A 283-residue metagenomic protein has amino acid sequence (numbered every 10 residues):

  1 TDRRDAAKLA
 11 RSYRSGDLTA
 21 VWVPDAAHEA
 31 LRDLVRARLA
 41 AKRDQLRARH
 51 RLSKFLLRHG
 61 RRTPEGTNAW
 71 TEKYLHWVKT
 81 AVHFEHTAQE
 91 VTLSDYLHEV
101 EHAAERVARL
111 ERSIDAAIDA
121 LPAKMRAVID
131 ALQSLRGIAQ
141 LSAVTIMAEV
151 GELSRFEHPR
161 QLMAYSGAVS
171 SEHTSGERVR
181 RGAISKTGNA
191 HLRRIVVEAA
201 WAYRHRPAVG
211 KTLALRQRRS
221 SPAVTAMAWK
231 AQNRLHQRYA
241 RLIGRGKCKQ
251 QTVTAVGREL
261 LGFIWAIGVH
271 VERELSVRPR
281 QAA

Functional and structural regions predicted by a protein language model:
T1, V128, Q133-Q140, T145-R245 (+1 more regions): Phosphate-backbone recognition surface of nucleic-acid-processing proteins
T1-P24, H28-E29, Y74-T80, R178-H191 (+1 more regions): Short alpha-helix plus adjacent loop in nuclease-associated cores
D5-R14, D44-R58, R206-G210, A214: Conserved, surface-exposed functional patches that form binding/active-site neighborhoods
G16-T19, A48-R49, L110, G151-R155 (+2 more regions): Short helix-capping/linker segments at secondary-structure and domain boundaries
V21-A37, E65, A88, R178-I184 (+2 more regions): Short, solvent-exposed helix-loop connector elements
R36-A131, R216-P222, K230-Q232: Glycine-rich, often acidic, oxyanion-interacting loops/wings at catalytic, nucleic-acid, or phospho-protein interfaces
A231-N233, Q237-A283: Basic, amphipathic alpha-helical segments enriched in Lys/Arg and hydrophobic/aromatic residues
